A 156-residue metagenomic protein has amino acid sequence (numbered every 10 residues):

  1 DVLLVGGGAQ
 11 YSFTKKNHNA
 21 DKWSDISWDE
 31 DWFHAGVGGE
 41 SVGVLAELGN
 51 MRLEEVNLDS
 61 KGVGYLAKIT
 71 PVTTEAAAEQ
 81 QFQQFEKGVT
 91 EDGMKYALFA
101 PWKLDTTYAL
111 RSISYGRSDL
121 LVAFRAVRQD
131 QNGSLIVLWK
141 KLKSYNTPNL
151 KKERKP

Functional and structural regions predicted by a protein language model:
D1-K95, N146, K152-P156: N-terminal "domain-start" segment
V2, Y108-L110, V137: Generic structural hydrophobic/aromatic packing signal, biased to beta-strands
L66-A123, R128-N132: Acidic, glycine-rich flexible loop segments
G133-R154: Short solvent-exposed strand/turn elements
